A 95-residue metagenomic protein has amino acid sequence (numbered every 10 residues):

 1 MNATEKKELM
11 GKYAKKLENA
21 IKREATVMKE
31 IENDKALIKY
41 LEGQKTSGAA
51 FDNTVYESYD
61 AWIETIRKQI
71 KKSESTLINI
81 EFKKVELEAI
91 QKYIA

Functional and structural regions predicted by a protein language model:
M1-A36, I66: Short, charge/polar-rich alpha-helical segments
A3-T4, G11, E88-A95: Short acidic DE-rich linear segments
T4, E32-A36, F51, K72-S73 (+2 more regions): N-terminal functional modules and adjacent low-complexity/disordered segments of proteins
K12, A20, I31, Y40 (+4 more regions): Low-complexity, intrinsically disordered/propeptide-like segments
R23-M28, A61-I94: Amphipathic alpha-helical coiled-coil segments
E24-I63: Extended alpha-helical coiled-coil "stalk/arm" regions that act as elongated linkers or oligomerization scaffolds
